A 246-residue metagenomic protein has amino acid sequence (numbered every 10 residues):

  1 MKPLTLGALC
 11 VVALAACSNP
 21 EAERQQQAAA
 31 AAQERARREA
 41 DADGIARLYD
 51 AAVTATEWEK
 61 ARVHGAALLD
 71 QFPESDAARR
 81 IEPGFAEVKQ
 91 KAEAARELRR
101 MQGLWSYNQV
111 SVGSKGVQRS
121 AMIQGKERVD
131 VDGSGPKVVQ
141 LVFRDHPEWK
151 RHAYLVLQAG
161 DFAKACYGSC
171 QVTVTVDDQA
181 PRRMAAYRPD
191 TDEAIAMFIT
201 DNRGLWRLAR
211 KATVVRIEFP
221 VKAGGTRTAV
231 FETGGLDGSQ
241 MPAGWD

Functional and structural regions predicted by a protein language model:
K2-A8: Sec-dependent signal peptide recognition, specifically the positively charged N-region followed immediately by
L14-A16: C-terminal motif of bacterial Sec signal peptides marking the signal peptidase cleavage site
S18-R47, A51-T54, W58-D70, A77-D246: A generic "folded-domain core" signal
